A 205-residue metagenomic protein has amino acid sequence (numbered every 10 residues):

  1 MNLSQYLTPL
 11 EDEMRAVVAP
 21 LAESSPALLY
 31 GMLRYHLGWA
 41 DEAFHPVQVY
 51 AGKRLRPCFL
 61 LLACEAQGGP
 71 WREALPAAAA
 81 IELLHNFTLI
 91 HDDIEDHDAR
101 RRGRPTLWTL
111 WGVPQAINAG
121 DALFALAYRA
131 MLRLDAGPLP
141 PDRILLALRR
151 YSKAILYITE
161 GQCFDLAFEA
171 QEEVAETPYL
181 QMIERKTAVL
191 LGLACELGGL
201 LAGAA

Functional and structural regions predicted by a protein language model:
M1-A80, L84, I90, I94-T109 (+1 more regions): Conserved N-terminal diphosphate/IPP-binding helix and adjacent helical/loop segment of trans-prenyltransferase domains
M1-S4, S152, E184: Short amphipathic alpha-helical segments with heptad-repeat character
Q48, R101-L123, E172-T187: Divalent-cation-assisted or electrostatically stabilized phosphate/pyrophosphate-binding catalytic cores
F59, A127, G161: Residue-level signal for inorganic ion chemistry
A66-P70, A130-L148, D165-M182, E196-A205: Inter-helical turn/loop segments and adjacent helix faces that build the functional surface of alpha-helical bundle
A74-D98, R149, I155-Y157, A188-G192 (+2 more regions): Active-site alpha-helical segments that house and flank conserved acidic catalytic motifs for diphosphate chemistry
L110-W111, I117, D121-L139, R149: A glycine/threonine-rich phosphate-anchoring loop and its flanking beta-alpha core in nucleotide/phosphate-binding
P114, N118, A154, I158-Q162: Mid-bilayer segments of alpha-helical transmembrane spans in multi-pass integral membrane proteins that mediate
